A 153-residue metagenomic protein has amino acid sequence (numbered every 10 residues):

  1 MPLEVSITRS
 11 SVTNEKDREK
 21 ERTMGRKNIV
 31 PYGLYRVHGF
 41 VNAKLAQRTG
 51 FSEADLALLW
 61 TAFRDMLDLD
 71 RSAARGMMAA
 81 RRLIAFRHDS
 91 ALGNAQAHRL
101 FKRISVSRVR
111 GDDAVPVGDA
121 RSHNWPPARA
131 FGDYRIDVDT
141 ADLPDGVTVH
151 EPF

Functional and structural regions predicted by a protein language model:
M1-F153: Basic polyanion-binding and macromolecular-assembly surfaces
